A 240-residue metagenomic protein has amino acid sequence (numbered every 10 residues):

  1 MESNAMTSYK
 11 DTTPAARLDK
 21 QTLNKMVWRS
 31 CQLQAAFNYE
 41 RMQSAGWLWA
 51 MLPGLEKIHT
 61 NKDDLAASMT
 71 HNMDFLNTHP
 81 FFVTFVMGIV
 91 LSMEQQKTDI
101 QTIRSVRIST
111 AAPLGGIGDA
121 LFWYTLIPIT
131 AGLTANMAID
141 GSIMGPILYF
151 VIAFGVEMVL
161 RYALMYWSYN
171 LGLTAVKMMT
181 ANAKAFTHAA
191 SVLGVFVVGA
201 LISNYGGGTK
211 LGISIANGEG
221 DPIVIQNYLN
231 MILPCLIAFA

Functional and structural regions predicted by a protein language model:
M1-I103: Soluble N-terminal domains of membrane-associated systems
Q34-W49, T110-W123, V151-L160: Alpha-helical transmembrane segments of integral membrane proteins, especially early/N-terminal helices
G46, F85-E94, A112, G116-G118 (+2 more regions): Glycine-centered flexibility motif
F85-L91, L121-L133, G194-I202: Hydrophobic alpha-helical transmembrane segments of multi-pass integral membrane proteins
V90-A112, T174-F186: Short membrane-interface loop/juxtamembrane segments of multi-pass integral membrane proteins
S105-A138: Transmembrane alpha-helical segments and their cytosolic interface motifs in multi-pass membrane proteins
I139-A240: Membrane-embedded alpha-helical modules
